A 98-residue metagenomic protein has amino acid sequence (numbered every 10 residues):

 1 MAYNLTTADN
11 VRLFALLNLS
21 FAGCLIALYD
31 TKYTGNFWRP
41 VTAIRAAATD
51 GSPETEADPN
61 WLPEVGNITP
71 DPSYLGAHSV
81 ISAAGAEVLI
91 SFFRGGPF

Functional and structural regions predicted by a protein language model:
M1-F98: Hydrophobic alpha-helical bundle signature of multipass membrane enzymes
